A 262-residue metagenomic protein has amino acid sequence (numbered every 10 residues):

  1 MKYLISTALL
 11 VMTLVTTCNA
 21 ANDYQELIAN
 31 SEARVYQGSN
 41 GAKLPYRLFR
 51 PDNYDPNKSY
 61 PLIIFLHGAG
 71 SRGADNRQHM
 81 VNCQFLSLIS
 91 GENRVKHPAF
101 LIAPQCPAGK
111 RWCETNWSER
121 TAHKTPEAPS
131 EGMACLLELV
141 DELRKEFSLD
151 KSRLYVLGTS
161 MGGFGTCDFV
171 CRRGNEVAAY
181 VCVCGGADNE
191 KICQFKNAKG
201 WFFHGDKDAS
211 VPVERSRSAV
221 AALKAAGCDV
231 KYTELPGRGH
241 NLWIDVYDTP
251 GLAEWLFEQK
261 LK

Functional and structural regions predicted by a protein language model:
S6-V15: Bacterial N-terminal signal peptides
C18-L62, A99, G132-E138, L157 (+7 more regions): A domain-start/cap signature at the N-terminus of enzymes
N53-K58, W112-T159: Gly/Ser-rich "nucleophile elbow"/oxyanion-hole loop immediately N-terminal to the catalytic nucleophile in hydrolases
A69-M133: Active-site machinery of serine-nucleophile hydrolases
V81-E92, V183-C193, E214, S218: Alpha-helical scaffolding within the catalytic cores of extracellular/periplasmic polymer-degrading hydrolases
H97, F195-G200: Short, proline-enriched alpha-helix->beta-strand connector loops that line the catalytic pocket of alpha/beta-hydrolase
D141-K196: Primarily recognizes the serine-hydrolase "nucleophile elbow" in alpha/beta-hydrolase and SGNH/GDSL folds
V183, K199-F203, K207-K262: C-terminal catalytic histidine-bearing segment of alpha/beta-hydrolase fold enzymes
